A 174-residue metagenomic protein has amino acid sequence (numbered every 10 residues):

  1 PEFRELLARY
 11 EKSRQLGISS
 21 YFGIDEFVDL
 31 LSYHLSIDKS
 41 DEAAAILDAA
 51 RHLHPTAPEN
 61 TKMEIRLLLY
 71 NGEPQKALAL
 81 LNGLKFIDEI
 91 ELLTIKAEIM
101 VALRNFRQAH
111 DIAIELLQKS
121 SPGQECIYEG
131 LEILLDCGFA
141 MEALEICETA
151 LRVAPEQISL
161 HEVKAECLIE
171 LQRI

Functional and structural regions predicted by a protein language model:
D29-L30, E64, K96, E129-G130 (+1 more regions): Structural register within alpha-helical repeat arrays
S32-Y33, L67, I99, I133 (+1 more regions): Residue-level signature for tetratricopeptide repeat
S36, Y70, A102, D136-C137 (+1 more regions): Register position in tetratricopeptide repeats
A50, G83-L84, E115-L116, T149-A150: Canonical positions in the second alpha-helix
P55, I87-E89, S121, P155: Short coil turns that delineate tetratricopeptide repeat
